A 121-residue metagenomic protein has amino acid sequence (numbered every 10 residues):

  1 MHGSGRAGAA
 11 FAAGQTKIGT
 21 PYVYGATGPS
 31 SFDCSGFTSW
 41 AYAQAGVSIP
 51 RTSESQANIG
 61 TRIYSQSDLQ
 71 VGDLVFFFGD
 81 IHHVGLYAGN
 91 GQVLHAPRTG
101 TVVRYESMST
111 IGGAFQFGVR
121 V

Functional and structural regions predicted by a protein language model:
M1, T16-Q70: Catalytic cysteine-centered active-site loop
M1-P21, Q44, G112-V121: Intrinsically disordered, low-complexity, Pro/Ser/Thr/Asn/Gly/Ala-rich spacer/linker segments adjacent to signal
G5, P29-F32, V103-E106: Residues at secondary-structure transition points
A7-A13, A26, A41-A45, A57 (+3 more regions): A sequence-composition feature that detects small, non-aromatic residues
G28-P29, V75, G112-A114: Low-complexity, intrinsically disordered or weakly predicted helical/coil tracts enriched in serine/threonine
V47-V102, S109: ...with weaker cross-activation on analogous glycine-rich loops/strands in unrelated enzymes
T101-R104, G118: Generic preference for hydrophobic/aromatic residues in regular secondary structure cores
